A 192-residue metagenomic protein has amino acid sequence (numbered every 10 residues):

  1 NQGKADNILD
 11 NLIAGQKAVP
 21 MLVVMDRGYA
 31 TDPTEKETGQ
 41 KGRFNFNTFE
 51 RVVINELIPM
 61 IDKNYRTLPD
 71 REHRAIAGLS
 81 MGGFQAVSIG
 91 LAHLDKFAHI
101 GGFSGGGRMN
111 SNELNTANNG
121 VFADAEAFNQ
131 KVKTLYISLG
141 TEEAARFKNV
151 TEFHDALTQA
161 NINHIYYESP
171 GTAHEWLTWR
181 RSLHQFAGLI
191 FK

Functional and structural regions predicted by a protein language model:
N1-K192: Non-catalytic cap/lid and distal C-terminal segments of serine-dependent acyl enzymes
